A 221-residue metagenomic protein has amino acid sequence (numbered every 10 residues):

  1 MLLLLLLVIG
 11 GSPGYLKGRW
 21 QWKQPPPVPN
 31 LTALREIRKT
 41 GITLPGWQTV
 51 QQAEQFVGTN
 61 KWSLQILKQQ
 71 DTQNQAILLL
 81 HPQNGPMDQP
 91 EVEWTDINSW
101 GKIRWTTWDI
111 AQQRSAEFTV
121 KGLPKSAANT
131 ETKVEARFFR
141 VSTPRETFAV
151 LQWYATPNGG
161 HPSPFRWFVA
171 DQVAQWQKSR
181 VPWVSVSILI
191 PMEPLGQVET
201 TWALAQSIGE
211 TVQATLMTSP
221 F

Functional and structural regions predicted by a protein language model:
M1-K133: N-terminal "mature-domain start" segment
L3-G11, Y15, W20, Q112-F221: A short, solvent-exposed beta-edge/loop patch
